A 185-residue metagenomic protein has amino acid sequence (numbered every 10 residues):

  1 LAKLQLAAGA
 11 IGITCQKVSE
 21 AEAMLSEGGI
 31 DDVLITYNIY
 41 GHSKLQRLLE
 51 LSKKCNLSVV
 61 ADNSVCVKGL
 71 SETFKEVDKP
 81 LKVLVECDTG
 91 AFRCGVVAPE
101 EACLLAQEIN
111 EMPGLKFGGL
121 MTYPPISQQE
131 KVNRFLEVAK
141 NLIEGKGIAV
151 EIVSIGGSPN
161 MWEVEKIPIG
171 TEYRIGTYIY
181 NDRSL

Functional and structural regions predicted by a protein language model:
L1-E130: Active-site-proximal beta-alpha core segment in soluble small-molecule metabolic enzymes
K82, D88-L185: Active-site loop/helix belt of alpha/beta enzymes
